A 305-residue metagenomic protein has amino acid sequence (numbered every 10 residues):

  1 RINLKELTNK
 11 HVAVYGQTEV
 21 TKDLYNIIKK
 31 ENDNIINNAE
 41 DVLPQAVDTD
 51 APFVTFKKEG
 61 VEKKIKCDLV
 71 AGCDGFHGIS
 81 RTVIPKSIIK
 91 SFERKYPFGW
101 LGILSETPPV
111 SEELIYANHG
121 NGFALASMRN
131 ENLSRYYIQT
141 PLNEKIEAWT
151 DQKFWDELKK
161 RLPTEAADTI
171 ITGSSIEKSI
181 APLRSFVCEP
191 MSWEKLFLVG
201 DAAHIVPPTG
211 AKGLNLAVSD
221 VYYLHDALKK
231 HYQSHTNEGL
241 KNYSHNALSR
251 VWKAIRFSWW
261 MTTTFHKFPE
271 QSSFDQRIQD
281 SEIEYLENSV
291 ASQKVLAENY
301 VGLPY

Functional and structural regions predicted by a protein language model:
R1-E31, A46-D48, I255-S258: Active-site-adjacent segment of FAD-dependent monooxygenases/related oxidoreductases
E6-L7, I138-L142, A202-A203: Short, histidine-centered active-site or binding-site loop motifs used for metal coordination, general acid-base
A13-T18, A148, N215-V218: Short, solvent-exposed loop/helix junctions and linker helices that flank or host conserved functional motifs
L24, A71-G72, S179-W260: Conserved mid-domain beta->alpha element of the FAD-binding
N26, D33-L183: Conserved FAD-binding catalytic core of PHBH/FMO-like flavoproteins
K30-E31, G120, E194, N246: Structured helix-beta-strand junction loops
A211, D226-Y305: C-terminal helical "tail/cap" subdomain of flavin- and related membrane-associated enzymes
